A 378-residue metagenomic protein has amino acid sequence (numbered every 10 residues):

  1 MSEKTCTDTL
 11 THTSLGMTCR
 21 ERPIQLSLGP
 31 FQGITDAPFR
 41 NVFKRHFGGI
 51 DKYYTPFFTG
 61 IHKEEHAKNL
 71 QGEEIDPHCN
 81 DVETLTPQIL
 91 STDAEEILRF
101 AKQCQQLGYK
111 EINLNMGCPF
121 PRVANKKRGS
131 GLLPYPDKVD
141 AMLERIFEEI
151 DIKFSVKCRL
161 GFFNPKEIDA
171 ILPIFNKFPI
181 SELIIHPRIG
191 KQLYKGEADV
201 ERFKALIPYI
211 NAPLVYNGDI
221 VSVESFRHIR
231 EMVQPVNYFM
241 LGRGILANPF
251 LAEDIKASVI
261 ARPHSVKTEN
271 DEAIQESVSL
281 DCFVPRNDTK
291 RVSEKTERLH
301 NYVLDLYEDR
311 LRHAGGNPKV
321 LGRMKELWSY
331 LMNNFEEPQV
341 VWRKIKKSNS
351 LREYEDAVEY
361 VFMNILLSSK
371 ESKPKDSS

Functional and structural regions predicted by a protein language model:
S2-R262, T268-N270, F283, N287-S378: Flavin-dependent oxidoreductase catalytic cores
T11, E276-S279: N-terminal leader/targeting signatures
